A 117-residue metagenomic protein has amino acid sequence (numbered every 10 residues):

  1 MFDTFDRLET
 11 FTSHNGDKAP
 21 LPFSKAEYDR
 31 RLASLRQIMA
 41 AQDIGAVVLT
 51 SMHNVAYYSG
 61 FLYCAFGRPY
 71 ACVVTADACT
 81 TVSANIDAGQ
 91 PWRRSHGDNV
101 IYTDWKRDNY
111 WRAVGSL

Functional and structural regions predicted by a protein language model:
M1-L117: A composition/biophysics-driven feature that prefers long, compositionally simple stretches
